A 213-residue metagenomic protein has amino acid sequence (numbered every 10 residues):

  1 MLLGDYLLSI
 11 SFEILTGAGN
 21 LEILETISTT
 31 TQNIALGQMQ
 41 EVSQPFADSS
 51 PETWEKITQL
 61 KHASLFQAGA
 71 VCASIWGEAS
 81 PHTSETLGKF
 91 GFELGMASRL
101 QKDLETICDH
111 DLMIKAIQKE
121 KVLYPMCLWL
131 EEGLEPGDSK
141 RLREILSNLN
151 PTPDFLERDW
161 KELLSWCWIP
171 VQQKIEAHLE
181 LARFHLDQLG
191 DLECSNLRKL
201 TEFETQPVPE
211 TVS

Functional and structural regions predicted by a protein language model:
M1-S213: All-alpha prenyltransferase/terpene-synthase fold signal
